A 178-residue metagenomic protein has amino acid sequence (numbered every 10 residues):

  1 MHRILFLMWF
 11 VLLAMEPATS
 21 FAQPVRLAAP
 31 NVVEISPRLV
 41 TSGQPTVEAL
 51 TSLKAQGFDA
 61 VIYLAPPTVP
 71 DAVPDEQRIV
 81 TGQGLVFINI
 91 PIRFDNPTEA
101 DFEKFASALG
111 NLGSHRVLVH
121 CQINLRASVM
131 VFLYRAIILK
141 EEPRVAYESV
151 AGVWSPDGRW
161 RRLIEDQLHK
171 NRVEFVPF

Functional and structural regions predicted by a protein language model:
L5-P17: Bacterial N-terminal signal peptides
T19-V117, F132-F178: Cys-dependent protein tyrosine phosphatase-like superfamily
V117-S128: A phosphate-binding catalytic loop at a beta-strand-loop-alpha-helix junction that coordinates phosphoryl groups
